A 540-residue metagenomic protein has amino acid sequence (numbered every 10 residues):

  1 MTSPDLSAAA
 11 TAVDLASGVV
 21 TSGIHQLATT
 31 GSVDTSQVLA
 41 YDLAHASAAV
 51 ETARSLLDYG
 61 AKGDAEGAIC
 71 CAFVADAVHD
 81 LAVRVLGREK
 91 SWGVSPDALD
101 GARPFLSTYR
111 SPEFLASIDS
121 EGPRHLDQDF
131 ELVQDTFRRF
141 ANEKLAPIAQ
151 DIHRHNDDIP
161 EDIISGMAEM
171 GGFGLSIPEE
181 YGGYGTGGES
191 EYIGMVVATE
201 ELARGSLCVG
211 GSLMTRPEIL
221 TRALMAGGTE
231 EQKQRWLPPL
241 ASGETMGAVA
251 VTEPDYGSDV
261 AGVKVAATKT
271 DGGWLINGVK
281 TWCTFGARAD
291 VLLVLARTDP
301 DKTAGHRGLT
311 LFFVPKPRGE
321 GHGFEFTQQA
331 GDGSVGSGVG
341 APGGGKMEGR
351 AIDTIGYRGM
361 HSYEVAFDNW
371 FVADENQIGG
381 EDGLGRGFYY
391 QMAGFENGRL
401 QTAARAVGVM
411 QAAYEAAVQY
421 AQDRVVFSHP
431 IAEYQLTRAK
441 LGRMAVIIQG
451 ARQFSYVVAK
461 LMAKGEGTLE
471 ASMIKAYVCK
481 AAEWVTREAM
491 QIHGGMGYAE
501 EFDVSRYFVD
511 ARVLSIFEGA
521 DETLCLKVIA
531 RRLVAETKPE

Functional and structural regions predicted by a protein language model:
M1-T11, T21, H25, H125-L126 (+6 more regions): FAD-binding core of flavoproteins
T2-R204, T215, G227, P239-G243 (+3 more regions): Alpha-helical interface subdomain recognition
G205-G210: Alpha-helix boundary/capping segments in eukaryotic regulatory proteins
T215-T221: Short, conserved phosphate-binding/catalytic loop or strand-edge motifs used in phosphoryl-/nucleotidyl-transfer
T221-G227, V249: Flexible, glycine-rich active-site loops centered on histidine and acidic residues that chelate a metal or position
